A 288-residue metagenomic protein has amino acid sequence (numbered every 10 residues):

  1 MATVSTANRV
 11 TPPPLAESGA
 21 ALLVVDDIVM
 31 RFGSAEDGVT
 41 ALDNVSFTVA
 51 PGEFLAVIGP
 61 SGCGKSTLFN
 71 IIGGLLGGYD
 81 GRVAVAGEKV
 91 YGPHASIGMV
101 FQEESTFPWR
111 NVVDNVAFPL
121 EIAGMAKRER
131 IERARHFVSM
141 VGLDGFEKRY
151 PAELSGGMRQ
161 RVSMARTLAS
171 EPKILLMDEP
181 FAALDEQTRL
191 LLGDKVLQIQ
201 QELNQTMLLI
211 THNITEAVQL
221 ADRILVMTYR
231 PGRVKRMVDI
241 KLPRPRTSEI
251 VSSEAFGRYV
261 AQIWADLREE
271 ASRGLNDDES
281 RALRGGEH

Functional and structural regions predicted by a protein language model:
I58-P60: The feature captures the beta-strand-to-loop junction immediately N-terminal to the Walker
G73: Helix-to-loop junction immediately C-terminal to a conserved catalytic motif
G81-P93, R133: Conserved ABC transporter NBD signature motif
R110-A117: Short coil-to-helix segment of the ABC ATPase nucleotide-binding domain corresponding to the Q-loop/switch region
E121, R128-F146, Q198: Conserved ABC ATPase "signature" region
Y150-L154, M158: Conserved ABC ATPase signature
M164: Hydrophobic anchor residue at the start of the ABC signature
A169-K173: A short, proline-enriched helix->beta-strand linker immediately N-terminal to the Walker B motif in ABC-type P-loop
